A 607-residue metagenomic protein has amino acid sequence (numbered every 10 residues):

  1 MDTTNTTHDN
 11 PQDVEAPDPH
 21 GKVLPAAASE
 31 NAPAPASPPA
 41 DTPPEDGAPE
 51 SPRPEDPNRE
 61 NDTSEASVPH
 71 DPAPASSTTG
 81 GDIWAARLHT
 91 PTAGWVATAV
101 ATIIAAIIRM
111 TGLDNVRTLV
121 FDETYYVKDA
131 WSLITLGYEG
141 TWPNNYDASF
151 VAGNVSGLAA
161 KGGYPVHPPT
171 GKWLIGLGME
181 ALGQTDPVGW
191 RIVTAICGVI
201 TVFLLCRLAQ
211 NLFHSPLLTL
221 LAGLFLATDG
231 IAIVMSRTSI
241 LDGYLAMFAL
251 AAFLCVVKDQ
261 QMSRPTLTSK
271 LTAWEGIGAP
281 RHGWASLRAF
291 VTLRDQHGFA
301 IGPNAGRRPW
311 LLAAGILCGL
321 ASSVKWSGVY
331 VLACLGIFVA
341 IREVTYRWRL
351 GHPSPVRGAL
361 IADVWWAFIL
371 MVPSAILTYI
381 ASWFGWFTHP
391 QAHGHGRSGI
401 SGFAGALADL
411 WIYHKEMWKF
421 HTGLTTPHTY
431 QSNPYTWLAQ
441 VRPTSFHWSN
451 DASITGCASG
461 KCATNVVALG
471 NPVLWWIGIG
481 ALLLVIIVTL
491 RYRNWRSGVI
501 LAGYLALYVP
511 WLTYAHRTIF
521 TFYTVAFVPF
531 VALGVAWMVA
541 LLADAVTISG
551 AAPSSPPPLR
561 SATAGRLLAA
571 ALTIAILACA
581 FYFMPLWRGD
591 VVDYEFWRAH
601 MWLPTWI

Functional and structural regions predicted by a protein language model:
M1-I108, A362-A375, A562-A570: Start-transfer (signal-anchor) and selected internal transmembrane alpha helices of multi-pass inner/ER membrane
D2-G21, G302-A313, I337, E343-V344 (+2 more regions): Transmembrane helical bundles and short interhelical boundary loops of multi-pass, membrane-embedded
A105, A222-A227, V234, C318 (+1 more regions): Short helix- or helix-capping micro-motifs that position conserved polar/aromatic residues at function-defining sites
M110-V151, A362-R442, D593-M601: Aromatic-rich transmembrane-lumenal/periplasmic boundary elements in polytopic membrane proteins
L119-V120, T194, V234-D242, V324-S327: Short acidic/glycine- and proline-prone juxtamembrane loop motifs at membrane-interface regions of multi-pass membrane
P165-I175, G183-I200, L220, M235 (+2 more regions): Loop-to-helix entry region of an early transmembrane alpha helix in multi-pass inner-membrane enzymes
I192-F213, A251: Transmembrane-helix motifs of polytopic, lipid-linked glycan transferases
L204, Y244-I301, A314-C318, V531-G534: Specific aromatic-rich, kink-prone transmembrane helix
